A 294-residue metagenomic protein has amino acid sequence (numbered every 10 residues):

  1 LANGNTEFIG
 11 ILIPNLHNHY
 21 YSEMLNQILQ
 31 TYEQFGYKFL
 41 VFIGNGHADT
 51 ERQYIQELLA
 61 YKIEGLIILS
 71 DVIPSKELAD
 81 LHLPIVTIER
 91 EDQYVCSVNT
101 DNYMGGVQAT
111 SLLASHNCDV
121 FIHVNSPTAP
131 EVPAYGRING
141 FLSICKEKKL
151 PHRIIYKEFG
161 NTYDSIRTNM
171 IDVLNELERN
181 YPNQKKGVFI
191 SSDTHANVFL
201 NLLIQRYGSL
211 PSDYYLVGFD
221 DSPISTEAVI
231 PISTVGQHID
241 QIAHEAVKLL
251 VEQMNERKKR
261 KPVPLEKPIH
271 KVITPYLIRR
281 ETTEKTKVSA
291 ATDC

Functional and structural regions predicted by a protein language model:
L1-E7, K287-C294: N-terminal helix-turn-helix DNA-binding module of bacterial transcription factors
G4-S111, S115: Alpha-helical recognition/docking segments in bacterial nutrient-uptake and carbohydrate-utilization systems
Y20-Q34, G105-Q108, P133-P151, V198-L202 (+1 more regions): Short, solvent-exposed amphipathic alpha-helices that sit in or adjacent to ligand/effector-binding or catalytic
Y32-I43, L142-R167: Short beta-strand elements in bilobed, periplasmic/extracellular small-molecule ligand-binding domains
I55, K62-L69, I122-N125, P182-S192 (+1 more regions): Periplasmic-binding protein-like
V98-H123, N139, S143, I166-N175 (+2 more regions): Hydrophobic alpha-helical segments within soluble ligand-binding/sensing domains
A109-Y156, P262-T282: An alpha-beta-alpha
N175-D293: Flexible loop/turn connectors
